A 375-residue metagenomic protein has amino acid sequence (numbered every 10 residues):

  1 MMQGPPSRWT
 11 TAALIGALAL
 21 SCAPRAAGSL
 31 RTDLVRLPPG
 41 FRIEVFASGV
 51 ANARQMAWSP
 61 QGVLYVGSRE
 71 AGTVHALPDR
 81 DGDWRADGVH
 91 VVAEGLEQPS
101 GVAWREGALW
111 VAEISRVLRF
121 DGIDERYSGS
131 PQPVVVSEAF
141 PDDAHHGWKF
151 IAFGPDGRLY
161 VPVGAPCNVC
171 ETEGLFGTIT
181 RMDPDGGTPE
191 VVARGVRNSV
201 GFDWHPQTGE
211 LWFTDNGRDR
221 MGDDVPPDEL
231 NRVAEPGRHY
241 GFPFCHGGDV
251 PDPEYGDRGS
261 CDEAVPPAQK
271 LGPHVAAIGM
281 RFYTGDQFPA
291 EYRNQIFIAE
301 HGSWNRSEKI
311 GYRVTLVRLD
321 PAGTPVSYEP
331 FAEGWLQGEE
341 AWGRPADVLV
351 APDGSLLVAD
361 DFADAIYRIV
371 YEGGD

Functional and structural regions predicted by a protein language model:
R25-L37, W148, A165-N168, R181-G187 (+6 more regions): Beta-propeller domain segments
F46-V50, V91-G95, V136-D143, V191-G195 (+3 more regions): Surface loop/turn motifs at the tips and blade-to-blade linkers of beta-strand repeat domains
G49, S59, R105, G154 (+3 more regions): Structural WD40 beta-propeller signal
N52, G95-Q98, R105, G147 (+7 more regions): Beta-rich catalytic cores
M56, V102, I151, S199-F202 (+2 more regions): Hydrophobic core register within WD40 beta-propeller blades
V63-V66, A108-V111, L159-V161, L211-F213 (+2 more regions): Hydrophobic beta-strand segments that make up the repeating blades of beta-propeller and related beta-repeat
G82-G88, E125-Y127: Acidic, glycine-anchored loop motifs typical of Ca2+
A103, S115-G154, P162: Asp-box/WD-like beta-propeller blade repeats and closely related beta-sheet repeat scaffolds
